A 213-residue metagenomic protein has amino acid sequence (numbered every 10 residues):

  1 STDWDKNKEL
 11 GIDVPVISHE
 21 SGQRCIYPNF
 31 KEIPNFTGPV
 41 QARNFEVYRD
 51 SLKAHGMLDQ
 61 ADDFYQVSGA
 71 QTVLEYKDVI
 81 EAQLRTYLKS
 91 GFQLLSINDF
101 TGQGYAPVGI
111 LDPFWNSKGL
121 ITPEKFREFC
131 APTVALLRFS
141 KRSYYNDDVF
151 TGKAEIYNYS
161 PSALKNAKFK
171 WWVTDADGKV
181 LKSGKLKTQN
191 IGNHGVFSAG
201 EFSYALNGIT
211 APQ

Functional and structural regions predicted by a protein language model:
T2-N166, K170-T174, L181-S183, Q189 (+1 more regions): Substrate-binding clefts and catalytic carboxylate motifs of secreted carbohydrate-active enzymes
N146, A211-P212: Surface-exposed loops/turns
F150-I156, E201-Y204, Q213: Buried hydrophobic-core signal for structured, non-transmembrane domains
A167, P212-Q213: Exposed beta-strand face motif in extracellular beta-rich ectodomains
V180-A211: Intrinsically disordered, low-complexity Pro/Gly/Ser/Thr-rich segments with frequent PxxP/GP/PP motifs and embedded
